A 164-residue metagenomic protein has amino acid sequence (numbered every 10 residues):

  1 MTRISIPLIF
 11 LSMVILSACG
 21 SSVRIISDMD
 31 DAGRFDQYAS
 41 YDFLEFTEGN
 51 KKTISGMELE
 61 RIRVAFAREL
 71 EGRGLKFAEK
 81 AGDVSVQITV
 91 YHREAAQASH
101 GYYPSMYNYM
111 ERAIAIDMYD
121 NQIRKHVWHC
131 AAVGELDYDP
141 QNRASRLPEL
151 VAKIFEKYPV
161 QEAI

Functional and structural regions predicted by a protein language model:
M1-S5: Positively charged n-region of N-terminal signal peptides that target proteins for export
P7-S17: Bacterial N-terminal signal peptides
I15-F35: Bacterial Sec signal peptide processing site at the extreme N-terminus
S40-R93: N-terminal segment of the mature soluble domain
T53-V64, Y109, Q141-E149: Soluble non-cytosolic domains of exported or imported proteins
F66-F77, V90, E94, M118 (+2 more regions): Sec/Tat-exported extracytoplasmic proteins
R73, V84-V127, A131-D137, Q141: Surface-exposed short loop/turn segments
A132, L136-I164: C-terminal partner/receptor-binding element of secreted or periplasmic proteins
